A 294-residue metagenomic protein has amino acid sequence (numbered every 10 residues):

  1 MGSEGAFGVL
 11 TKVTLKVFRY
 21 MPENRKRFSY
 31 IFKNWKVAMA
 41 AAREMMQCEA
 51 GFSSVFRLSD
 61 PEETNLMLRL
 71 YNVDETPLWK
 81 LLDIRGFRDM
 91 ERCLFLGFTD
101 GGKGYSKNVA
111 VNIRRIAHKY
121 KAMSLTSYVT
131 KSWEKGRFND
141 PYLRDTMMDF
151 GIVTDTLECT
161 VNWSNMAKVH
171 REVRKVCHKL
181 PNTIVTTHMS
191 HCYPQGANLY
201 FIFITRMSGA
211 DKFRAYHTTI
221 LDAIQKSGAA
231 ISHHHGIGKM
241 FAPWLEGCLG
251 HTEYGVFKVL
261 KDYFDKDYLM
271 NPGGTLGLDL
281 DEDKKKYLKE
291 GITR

Functional and structural regions predicted by a protein language model:
M1, S29, M189, D211 (+1 more regions): Alpha-helix capping and helix-loop boundary segments enriched in small/acidic/polar residues
M1-V55, K286-R294: FAD-binding subdomain of flavoenzyme oxidoreductases
T14-R19, V73-T76, G247-T252: A glycine- and small-aliphatic-rich helix-loop capping segment at beta-alpha/alpha-beta transitions that lines
L15, I31, M39-T219, A223 (+1 more regions): C-terminal substrate-recognition/cap domain of FAD-linked oxidoreductases
E23-A41, Y216-L221, Y254-Y268: Short, conserved aromatic-histidine micro-motifs
K26-F28, T154, M240-E246: Short beta-alpha connecting loops at secondary-structure transitions that line or flank enzyme active sites
G238-R294: Activity-critical C-terminal alpha-helical subdomain
